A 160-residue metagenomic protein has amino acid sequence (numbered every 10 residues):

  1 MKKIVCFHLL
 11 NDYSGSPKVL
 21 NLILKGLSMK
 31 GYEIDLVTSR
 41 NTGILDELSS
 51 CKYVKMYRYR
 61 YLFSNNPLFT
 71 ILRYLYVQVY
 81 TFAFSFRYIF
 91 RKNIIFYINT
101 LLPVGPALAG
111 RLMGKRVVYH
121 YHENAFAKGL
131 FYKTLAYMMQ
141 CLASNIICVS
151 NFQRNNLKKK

Functional and structural regions predicted by a protein language model:
V5, R73, F84-P103, R116-V118: Short N-terminal targeting/anchoring amphipathic segment
C6-S14, G26-L72, Q153, K158: N-terminal strand-loop element at the rim of the active site of nucleotide-sugar-dependent glycosyltransferases
L9, Y61, N99-L101, Y121-N124: Histidine-centered beta-alpha loop that forms part of the nucleotide-sugar donor binding/catalytic region in diverse
S16, S39, I98-L102, C148-S150: Replace "coordinates the UDP/GDP/TDP-sugar" with "coordinates nucleotide-activated sugar donors
P17-K25: A conserved mid-protein helix/loop that constitutes part of the nucleotide-sugar donor-binding site
G43, V77-T81, I95-M113, K128: An aromatic- and histidine-rich active-site surface loop
F69, R87, V118-S144: A conserved, positively charged/aromatic
A143-K160: A short, active-site helix/loop in glycosyltransferases that binds the activated sugar's phosphate group
